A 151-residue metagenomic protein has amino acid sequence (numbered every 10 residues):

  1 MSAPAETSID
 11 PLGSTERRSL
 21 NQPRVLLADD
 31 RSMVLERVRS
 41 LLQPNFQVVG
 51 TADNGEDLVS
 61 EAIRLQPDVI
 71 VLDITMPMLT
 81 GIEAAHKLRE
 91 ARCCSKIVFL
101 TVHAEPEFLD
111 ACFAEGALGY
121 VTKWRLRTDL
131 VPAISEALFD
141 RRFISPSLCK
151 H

Functional and structural regions predicted by a protein language model:
S32-G50: Two-component/phosphorelay signaling modules centered on CheY-like receiver
N54-D57, L79-E83: Acidic catalytic/metal-coordinating carboxylates
S60, I82-C94: Short amphipathic alpha-helix used as the core "switch/output" element in two-component signaling
L65-V71: Active-site beta3 strand of CheY-like receiver
I74-P77: Receiver (REC) domain active-site loop signature in two-component systems and cognate sites in sensor histidine kinases
H103-A104: Short, conserved "switch-loop" micro-motifs in signal-transduction and mechanochemical regulators
L109-A114, G119-H151: Short, flexible helix-to-coil linker/hinge segments that flank and couple to helix-turn-helix
